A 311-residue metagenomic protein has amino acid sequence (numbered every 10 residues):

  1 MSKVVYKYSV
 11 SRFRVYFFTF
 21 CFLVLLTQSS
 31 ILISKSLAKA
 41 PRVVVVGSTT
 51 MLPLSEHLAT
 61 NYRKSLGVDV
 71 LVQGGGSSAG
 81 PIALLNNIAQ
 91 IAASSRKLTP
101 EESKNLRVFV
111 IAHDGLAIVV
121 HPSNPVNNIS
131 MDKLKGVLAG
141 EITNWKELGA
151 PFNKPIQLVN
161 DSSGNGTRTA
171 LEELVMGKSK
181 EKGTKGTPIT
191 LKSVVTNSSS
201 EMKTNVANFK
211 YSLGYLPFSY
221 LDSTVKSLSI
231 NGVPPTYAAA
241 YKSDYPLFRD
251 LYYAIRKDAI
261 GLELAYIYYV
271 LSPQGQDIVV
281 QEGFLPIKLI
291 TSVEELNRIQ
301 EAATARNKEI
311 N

Functional and structural regions predicted by a protein language model:
M1-F13: N-terminal secretory signal peptides that target proteins for export/translocation
K7, C21, K35-L37: Short, intrinsically disordered, low-complexity terminal segments
V10, T19-C21, V70: Enrichment for repetitive, rod-forming helical segments
Y16-S30: Bacterial N-terminal signal peptides
L32-D114, V119-N311: Exported/periplasmic ABC-transporter solute-binding proteins
